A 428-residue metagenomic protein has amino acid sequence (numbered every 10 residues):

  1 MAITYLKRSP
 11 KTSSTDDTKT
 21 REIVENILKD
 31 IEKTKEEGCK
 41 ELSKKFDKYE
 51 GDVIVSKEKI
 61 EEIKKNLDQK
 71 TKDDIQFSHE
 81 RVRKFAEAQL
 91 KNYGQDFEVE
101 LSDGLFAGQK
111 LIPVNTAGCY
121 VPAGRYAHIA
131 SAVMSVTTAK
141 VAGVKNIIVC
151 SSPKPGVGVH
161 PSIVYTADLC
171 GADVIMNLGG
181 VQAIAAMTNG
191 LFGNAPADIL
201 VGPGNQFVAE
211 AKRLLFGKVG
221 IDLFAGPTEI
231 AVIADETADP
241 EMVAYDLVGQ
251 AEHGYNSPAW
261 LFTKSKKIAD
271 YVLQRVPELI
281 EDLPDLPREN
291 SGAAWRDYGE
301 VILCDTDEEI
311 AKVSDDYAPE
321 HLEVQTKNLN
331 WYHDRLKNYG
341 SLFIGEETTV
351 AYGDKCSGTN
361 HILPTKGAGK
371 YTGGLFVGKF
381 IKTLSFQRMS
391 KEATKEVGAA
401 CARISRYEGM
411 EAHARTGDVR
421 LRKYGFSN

Functional and structural regions predicted by a protein language model:
M1-N115: N-terminal Rossmann-like NAD(P)+-binding subdomain of aldehyde/semialdehyde dehydrogenases
A2-R8, V174-G179, V301-T306: Short acidic-hydrophobic, aromatic-tinged amphipathic segments that line or gate anion-handling sites
V99-Y165: Conserved small-residue-rich beta-alpha loop and adjacent elements that most often cradle the phosphate/pyrophosphate
K145-P155, A259-K266, V272, G345: Short internal beta-strands
L169-P258: Conserved NAD(P)+-binding/catalytic subdomain of aldehyde/semialdehyde dehydrogenases
H253, L261-K337: A glycine- and small/hydrophobic-rich beta-loop-beta segment that serves as a flexible "lid/hinge" or phosphate-binding
D315-N428: C-terminal core of ALDH-fold dehydrogenases
